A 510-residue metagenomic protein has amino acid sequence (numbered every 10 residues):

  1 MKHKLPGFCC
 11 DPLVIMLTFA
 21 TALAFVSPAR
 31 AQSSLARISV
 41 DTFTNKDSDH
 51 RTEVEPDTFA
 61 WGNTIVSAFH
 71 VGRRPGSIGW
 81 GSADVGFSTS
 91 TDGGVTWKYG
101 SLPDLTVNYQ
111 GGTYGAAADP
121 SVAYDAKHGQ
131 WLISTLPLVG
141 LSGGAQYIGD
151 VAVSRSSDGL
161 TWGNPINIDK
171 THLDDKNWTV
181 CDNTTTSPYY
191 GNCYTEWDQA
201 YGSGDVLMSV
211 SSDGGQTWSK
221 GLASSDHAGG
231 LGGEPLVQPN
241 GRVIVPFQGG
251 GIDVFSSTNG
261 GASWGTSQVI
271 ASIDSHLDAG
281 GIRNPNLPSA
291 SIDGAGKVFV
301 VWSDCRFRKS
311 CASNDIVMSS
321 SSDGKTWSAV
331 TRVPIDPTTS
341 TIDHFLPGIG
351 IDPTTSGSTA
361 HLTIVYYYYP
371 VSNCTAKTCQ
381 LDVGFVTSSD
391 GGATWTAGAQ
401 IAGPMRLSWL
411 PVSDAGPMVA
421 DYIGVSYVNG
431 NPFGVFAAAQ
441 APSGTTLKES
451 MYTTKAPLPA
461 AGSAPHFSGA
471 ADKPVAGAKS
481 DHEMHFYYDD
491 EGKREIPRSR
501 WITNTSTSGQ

Functional and structural regions predicted by a protein language model:
M1-C10: N-terminal secretory signal peptides that target proteins for export/translocation
L5, A20-T21, T113: Residue-level detector of alpha-helical transmembrane segments in integral membrane proteins
F8, F25, N504-S506: Intrinsically disordered, low-complexity segments
D11-A24: Bacterial N-terminal signal peptides
M16-L17, P28, N504: Intrinsic disorder/low-complexity segments, especially N-terminal tails and targeting/processing regions
A24-A31: Signal peptide processing junction and immediate N-terminal pro/mature segment of secreted/exported proteins
A31-Q510: C-terminal PAP-associated
